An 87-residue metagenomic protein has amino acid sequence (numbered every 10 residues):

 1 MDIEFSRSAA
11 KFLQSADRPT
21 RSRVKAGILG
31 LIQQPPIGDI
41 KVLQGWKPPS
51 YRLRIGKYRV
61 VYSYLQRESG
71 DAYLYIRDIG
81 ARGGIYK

Functional and structural regions predicted by a protein language model:
M1-G27: Arg/Lys-rich, positively charged N-terminal/basic patches that mediate binding to nucleic acids
D2-I3, P19-S22, I55-R59, S63-K87: Enriched for short, Lys/Arg-rich terminal
S8, P48, G84: Residue-level recognition of oxygen-bearing side chains
F12, D39-V42, Y75-D78: Residue-level recognition of specific faces of alpha-helices
F12, S50-R52, V61: Short aromatic/hydrophobic contact patches that present stacked aromatics for nucleic-acid/ligand binding
A16, T20, I32-P35, K47 (+1 more regions): Short coil/turn residues that cap or connect secondary-structure elements
G27-G30, R82: Conserved short hydrophobic interaction patches
L29-R52: A short, surface-exposed loop/turn module that caps and links secondary-structure elements
